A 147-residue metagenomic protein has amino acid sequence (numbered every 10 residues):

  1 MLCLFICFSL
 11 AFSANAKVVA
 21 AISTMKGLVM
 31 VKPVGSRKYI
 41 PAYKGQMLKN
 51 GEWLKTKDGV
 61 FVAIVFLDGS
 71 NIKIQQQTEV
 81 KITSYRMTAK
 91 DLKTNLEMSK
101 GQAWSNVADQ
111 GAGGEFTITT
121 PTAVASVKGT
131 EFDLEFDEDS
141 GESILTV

Functional and structural regions predicted by a protein language model:
M1-L2, G141: Composition- and surface-driven signal marking solvent-exposed, interaction-prone regions in large proteins
L2-S9: Bacterial N-terminal signal peptides
A14-V147: Flexible, surface-exposed loop/linker segments and immediately adjacent secondary-structure boundaries
